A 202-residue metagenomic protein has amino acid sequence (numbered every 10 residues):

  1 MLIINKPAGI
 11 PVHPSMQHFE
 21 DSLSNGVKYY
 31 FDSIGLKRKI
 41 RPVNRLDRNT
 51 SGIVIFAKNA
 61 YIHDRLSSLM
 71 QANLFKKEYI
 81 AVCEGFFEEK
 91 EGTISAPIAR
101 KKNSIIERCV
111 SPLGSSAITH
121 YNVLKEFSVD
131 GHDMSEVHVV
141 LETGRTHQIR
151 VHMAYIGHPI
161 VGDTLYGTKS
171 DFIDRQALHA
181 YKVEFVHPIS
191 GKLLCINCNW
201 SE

Functional and structural regions predicted by a protein language model:
M1-T93, A99-K102, A177: RNA pseudouridine synthases
I4, I94, R108, S135-V137: Generic recognition of long tandem-repeat/solenoid scaffolds
A8, M16, N59-A60, M70-L74 (+4 more regions): A short beta-strand motif that forms part of the nucleic acid-binding face of small beta-barrel RNA-binding folds
I10-H13, I106-E107, S135: Short small-residue beta-strand/loop micro-motif enriched in glycine and branched aliphatics
P42, K90, I94, I106 (+3 more regions): Glycine-rich, flexible loop/turn motifs
N59-A60, E84-F86, A99, N103 (+3 more regions): Histidine- and/or cysteine-centered catalytic micro-motif in compact active-site loops
S104-P112: Short aromatic-glycine motifs in intrinsically disordered, low-complexity regions
P112-I118, V123-K125, V129-E136, E142 (+2 more regions): Pseudouridine synthases involved in rRNA/tRNA modification
